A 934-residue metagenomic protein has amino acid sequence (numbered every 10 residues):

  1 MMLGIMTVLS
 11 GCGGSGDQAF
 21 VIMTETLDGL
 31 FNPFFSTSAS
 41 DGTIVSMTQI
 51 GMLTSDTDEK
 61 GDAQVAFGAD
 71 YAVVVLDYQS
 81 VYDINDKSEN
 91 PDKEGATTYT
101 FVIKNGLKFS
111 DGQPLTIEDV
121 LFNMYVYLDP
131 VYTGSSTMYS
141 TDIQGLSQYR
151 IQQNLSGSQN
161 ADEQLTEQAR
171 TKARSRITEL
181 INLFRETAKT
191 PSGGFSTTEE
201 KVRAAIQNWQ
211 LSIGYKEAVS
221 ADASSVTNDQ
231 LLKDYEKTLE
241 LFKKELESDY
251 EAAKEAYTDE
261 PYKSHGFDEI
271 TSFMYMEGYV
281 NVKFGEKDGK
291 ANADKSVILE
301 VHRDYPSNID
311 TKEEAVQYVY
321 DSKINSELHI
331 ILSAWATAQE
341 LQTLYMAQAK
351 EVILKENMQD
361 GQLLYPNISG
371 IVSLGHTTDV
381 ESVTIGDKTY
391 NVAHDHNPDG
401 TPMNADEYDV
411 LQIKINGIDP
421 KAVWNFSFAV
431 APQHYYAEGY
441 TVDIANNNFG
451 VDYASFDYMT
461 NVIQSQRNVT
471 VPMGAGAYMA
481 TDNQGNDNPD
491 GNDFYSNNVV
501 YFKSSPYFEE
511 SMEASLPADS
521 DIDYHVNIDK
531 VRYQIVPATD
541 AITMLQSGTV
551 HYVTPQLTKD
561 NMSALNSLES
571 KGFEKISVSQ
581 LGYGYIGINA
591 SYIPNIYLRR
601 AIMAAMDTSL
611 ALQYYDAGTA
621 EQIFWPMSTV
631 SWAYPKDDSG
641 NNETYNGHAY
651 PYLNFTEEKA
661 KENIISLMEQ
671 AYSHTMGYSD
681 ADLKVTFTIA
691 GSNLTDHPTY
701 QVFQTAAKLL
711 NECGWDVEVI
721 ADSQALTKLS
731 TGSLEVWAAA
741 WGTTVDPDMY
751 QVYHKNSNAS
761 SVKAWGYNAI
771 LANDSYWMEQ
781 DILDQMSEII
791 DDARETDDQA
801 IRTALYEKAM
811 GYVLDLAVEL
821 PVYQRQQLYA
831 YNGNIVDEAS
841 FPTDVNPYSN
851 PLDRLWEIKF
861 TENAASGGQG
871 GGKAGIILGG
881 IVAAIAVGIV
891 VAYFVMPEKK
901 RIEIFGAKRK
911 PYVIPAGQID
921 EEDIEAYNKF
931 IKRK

Functional and structural regions predicted by a protein language model:
S15, A39, I44, A604-E643 (+3 more regions): Detector for C-terminal structural segments
M23-E94, M473: N-terminal lobe/hinge region of extracytoplasmic solute-binding protein
T24-E25, T481-P506, A518-S520, R532-A590 (+2 more regions): Extracellular/periplasmic solute-recognition and catalytic clefts
T57, Y408, G417-D419, S427-H525 (+3 more regions): Gly/Pro-rich hinge or "lid" segments in bacterial periplasmic/extracellular proteins
G112-P114, D119, T539-H551, Q701-C713 (+1 more regions): Short helices/loops that flank or line small-molecule/ion binding pockets
T133, N160-T166, E179-E236, L241 (+14 more regions): Extracytoplasmic/peripheral linker and loop segments enriched in polar/acidic and small residues with frequent Thr/Pro
T137-S455: Surface-exposed binding/hinge segments that line and control ligand-binding clefts or catalytic entry sites
M479-S504, I596-E712, I720: Append "and occasionally in soluble cytosolic enzymes with long acidic Gly/Pro-rich linkers
